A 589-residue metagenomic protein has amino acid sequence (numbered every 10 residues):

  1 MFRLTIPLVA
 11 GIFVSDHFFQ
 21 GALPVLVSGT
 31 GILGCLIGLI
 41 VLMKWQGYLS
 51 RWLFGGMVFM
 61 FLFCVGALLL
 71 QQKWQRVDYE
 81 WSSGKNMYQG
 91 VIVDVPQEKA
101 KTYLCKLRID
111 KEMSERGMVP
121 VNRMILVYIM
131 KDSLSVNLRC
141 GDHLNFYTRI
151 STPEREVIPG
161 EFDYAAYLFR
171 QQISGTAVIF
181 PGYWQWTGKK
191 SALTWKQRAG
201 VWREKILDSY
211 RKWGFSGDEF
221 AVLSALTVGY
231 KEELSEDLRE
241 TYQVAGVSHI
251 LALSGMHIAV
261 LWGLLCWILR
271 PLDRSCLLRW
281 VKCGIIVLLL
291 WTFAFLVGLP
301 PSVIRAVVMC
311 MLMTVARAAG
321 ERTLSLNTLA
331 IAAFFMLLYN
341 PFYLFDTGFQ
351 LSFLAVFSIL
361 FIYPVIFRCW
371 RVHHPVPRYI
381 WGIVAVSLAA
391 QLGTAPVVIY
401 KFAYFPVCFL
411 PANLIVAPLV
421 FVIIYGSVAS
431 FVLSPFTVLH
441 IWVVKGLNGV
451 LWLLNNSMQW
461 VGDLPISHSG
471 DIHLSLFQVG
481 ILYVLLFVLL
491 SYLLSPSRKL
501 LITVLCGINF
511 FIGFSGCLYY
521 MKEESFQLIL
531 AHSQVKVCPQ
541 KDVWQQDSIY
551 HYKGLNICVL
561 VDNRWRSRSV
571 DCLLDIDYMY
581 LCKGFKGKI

Functional and structural regions predicted by a protein language model:
M1-S83, I179, R305, V479-G480 (+1 more regions): N-terminal leader/targeting segments
R3, G11, F19, M43-W52 (+4 more regions): Hydrophobic alpha-helical transmembrane segments in multi-pass membrane proteins
G11, G90, T148, L226 (+7 more regions): Divalent metal-coordination and catalytic microenvironments
G47-W52, F59-H249: Membrane-interface helix/helix-cap signal primarily in integral membrane proteins
W52-F59, D78-Y88, K101-K111, K190 (+6 more regions): Juxtamembrane/interfacial segments around transmembrane helices
S114, S133-R149, Y167, P375 (+1 more regions): Non-globular, low-confidence helical/coil segments that flank catalytic cores
S216-E219, L278-I285, L419: Membrane-interfacial loop-to-helix junctions in multi-pass transporters
F357-S467: Alpha-helical transmembrane segments of multi-pass integral membrane proteins
